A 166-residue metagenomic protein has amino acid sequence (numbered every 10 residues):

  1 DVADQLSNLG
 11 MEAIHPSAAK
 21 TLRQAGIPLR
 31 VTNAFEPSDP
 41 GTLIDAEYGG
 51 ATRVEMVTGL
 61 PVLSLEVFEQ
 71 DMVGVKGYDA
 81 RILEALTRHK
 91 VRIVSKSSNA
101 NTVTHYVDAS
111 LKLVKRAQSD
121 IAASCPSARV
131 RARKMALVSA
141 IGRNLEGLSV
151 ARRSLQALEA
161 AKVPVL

Functional and structural regions predicted by a protein language model:
D1-L166: C-terminal catalytic "cap/lid" subdomain
